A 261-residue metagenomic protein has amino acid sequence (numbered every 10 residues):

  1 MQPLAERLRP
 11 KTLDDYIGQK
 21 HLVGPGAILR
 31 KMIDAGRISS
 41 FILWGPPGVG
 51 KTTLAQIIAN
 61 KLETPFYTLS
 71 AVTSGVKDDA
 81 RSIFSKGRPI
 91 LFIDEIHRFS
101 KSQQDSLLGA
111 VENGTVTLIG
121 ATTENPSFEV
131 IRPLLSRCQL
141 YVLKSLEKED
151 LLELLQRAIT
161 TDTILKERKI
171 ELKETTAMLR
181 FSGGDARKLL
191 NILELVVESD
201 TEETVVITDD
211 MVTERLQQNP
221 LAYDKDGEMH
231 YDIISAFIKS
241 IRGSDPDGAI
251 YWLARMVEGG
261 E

Functional and structural regions predicted by a protein language model:
M1-P46, A249: Pre-Walker A (pre-P-loop) alpha-helix and adjacent loop at the N terminus of AAA/AAA+ ATPase modules, a conserved
M1-Q2, K31-S70, F84, L108-G109 (+1 more regions): Walker A/P-loop
L22-G26, T64-L91, K101: Short glycine-rich substrate-engagement loop in P-loop NTPases that contacts/grips substrate
T64, I131-S145: A short helix-turn-beta junction within AAA+ P-loop NTPase domains corresponding to the substrate/partner-engaging
S70, Q139-L152: Conserved AAA+ ATPase "SRH/arginine-finger" region at the nucleotide-binding site
S102-S136: Conserved catalytic/switch belt of AAA+ P-loop NTPases
R137, D150-K166, L195-S199: Conserved AAA+ ATPase "sensor/coupling" helix adjacent to the nucleotide-binding pocket
T176-F181, R187-T201, M211-Q217, S235-K239 (+1 more regions): C-terminal helical "lid" of AAA+/P-loop NTPase domains
